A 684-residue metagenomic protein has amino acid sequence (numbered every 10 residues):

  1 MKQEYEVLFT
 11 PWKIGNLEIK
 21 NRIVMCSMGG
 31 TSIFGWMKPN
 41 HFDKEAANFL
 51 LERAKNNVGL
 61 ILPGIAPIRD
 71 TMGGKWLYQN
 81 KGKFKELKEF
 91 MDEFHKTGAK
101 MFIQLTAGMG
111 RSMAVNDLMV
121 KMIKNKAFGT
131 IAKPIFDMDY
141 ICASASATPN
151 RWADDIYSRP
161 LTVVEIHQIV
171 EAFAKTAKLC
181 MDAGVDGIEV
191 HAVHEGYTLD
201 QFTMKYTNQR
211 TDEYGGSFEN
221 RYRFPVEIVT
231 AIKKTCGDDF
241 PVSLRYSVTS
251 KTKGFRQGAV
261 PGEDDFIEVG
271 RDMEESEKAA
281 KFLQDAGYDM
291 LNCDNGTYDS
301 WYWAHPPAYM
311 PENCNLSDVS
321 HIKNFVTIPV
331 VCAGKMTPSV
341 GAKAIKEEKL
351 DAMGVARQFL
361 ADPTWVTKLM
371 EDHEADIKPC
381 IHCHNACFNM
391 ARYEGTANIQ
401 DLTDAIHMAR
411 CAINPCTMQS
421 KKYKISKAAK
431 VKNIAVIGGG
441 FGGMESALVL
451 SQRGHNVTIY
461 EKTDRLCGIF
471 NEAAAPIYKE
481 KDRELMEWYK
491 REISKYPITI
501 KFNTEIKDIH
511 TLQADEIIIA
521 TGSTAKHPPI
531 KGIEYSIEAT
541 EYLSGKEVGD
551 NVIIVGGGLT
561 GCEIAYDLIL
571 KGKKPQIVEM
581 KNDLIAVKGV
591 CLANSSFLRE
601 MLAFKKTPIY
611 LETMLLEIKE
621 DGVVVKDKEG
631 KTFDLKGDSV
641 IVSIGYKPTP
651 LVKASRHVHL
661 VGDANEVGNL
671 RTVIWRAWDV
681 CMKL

Functional and structural regions predicted by a protein language model:
M1-I437, F441, E445-Q452, V457 (+1 more regions): Flavin-dependent oxidoreductase catalytic cores
H305-P311, K424-S426, V431, E472-E484 (+5 more regions): Short, contiguous acidic/charged loop-to-helix segments that flank catalytic cores in large enzymes
G334-M336, R357-Q358, S523, G645-Y646 (+1 more regions): Active-site metal-binding loops of divalent metal-dependent hydrolases
D362-K368, Y566-I577, V673-L684: Internal hydrophobic alpha-helix adjacent to the cofactor/substrate pocket in enzyme cavities
I413-A428, S494, F502, T521-G572 (+1 more regions): Glycine-rich dinucleotide-binding loop and its adjacent helix/turn
A435-T499, G557-A593, A603, P608 (+1 more regions): Beta1-alpha1 glycine-rich phosphate/pyrophosphate-binding loop at the start of Rossmann-like nucleotide-binding domains
K481-K526, I533-D550, L570-K653: A Rossmann-like FAD-binding core segment of flavoenzymes
V587-C591, V661-L684: A conserved FAD-binding loop/helix module that cradles the flavin
